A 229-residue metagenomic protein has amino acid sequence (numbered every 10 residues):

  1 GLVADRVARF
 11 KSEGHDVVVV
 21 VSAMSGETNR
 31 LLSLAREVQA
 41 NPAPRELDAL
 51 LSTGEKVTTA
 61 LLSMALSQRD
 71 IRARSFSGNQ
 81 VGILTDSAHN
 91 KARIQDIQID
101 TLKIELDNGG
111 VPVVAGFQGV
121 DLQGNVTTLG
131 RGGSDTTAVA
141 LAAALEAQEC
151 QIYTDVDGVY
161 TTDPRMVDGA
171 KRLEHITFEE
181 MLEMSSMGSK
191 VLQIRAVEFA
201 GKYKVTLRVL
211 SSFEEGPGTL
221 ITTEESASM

Functional and structural regions predicted by a protein language model:
G1-V197: Nucleotide/pyrophosphate-binding catalytic subdomain
E149-Q151, V209, E214: Internal nucleotide-binding/catalytic subdomain
Q193, T206-S211: Acidic/polar loop patches that form or flank catalytic/metal-binding clefts of enzymes that bind anionic ligands
A200: Acidic-aromatic/histidine active-site loop/patch
R208-V209, P217-I221: Membrane-interfacial segments at transmembrane helix termini in multi-pass membrane proteins
L220-M229: A conserved regulatory-domain signal marking ACT and ACT-like small-molecule sensing domains and adjacent regulatory
